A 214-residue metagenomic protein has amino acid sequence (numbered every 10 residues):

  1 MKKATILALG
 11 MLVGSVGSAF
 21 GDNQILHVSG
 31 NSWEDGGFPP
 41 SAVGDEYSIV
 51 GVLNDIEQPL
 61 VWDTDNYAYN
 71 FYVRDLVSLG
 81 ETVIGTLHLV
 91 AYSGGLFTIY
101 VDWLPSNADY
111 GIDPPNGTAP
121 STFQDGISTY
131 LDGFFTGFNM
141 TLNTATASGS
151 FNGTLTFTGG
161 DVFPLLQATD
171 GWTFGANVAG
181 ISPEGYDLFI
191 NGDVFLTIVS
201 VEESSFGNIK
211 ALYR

Functional and structural regions predicted by a protein language model:
M1-D22, R214: Sec-dependent, cleavable N-terminal signal peptides
V13, I99, K210-A211: Generic detector of well-ordered secondary structure
G21-L89, A179-I198: N-terminal segment immediately downstream of the Sec signal-peptide cleavage site in secreted/extracellular proteins
D22-E34, L96, T122-V201: Helix-boundary and membrane-interface capping/anchor signal
V50-G153: Predominantly extracellular/secreted and cell-surface proteins with exposed, flexible low-complexity segments
S200-R214: Short acidic, low-complexity intrinsically disordered linear motifs used for protein-protein interactions
